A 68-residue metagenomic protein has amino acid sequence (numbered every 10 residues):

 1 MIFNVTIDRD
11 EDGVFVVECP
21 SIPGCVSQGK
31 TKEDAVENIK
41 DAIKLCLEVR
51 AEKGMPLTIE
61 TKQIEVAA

Functional and structural regions predicted by a protein language model:
M1-N4, E33, E37-A68: Short, charged, surface-exposed hinge/linker loops at domain edges that act as mobile lids or interdomain connectors
I7-I22: Short aromatic-glycine-(Arg/Gly/Cys) micro-motifs in beta-strand/loop hairpins
P23-K32: A short, exposed loop/beta-hairpin motif centered on an aromatic-Gly-Thr core
